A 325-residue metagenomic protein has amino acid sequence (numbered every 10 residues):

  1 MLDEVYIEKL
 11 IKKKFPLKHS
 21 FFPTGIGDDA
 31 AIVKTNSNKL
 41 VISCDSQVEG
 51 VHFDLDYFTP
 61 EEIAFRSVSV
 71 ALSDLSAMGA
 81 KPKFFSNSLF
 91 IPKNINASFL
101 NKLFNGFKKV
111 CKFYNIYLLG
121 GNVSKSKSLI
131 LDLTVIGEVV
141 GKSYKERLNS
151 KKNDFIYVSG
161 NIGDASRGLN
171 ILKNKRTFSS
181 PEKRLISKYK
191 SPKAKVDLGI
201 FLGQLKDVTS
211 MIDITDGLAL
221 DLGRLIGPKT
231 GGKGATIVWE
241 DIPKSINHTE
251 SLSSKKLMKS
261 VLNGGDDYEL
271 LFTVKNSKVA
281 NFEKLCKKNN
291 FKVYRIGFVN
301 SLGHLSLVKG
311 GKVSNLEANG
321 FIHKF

Functional and structural regions predicted by a protein language model:
M1-F325: Helix-biased detector of long, well-ordered alpha-helical tracts
